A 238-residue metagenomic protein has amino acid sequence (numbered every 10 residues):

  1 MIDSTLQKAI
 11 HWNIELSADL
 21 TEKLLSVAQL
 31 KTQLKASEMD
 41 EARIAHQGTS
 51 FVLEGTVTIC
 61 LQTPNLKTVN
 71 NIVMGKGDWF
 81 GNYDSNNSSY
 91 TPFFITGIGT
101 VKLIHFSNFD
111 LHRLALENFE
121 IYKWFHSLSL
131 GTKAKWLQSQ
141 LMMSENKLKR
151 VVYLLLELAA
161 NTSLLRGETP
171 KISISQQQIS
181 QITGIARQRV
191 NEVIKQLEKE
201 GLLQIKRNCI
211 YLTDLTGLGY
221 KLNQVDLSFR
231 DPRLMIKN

Functional and structural regions predicted by a protein language model:
M1-E38, F80, D84-N86: Cyclic nucleotide-binding regulatory module and flanking cytosolic helices
M1-I2, Y83, L128, E145-V152 (+2 more regions): Long cytosolic regulatory regions associated with cyclic-nucleotide signaling
A28, H46-Q47, P170, Q188: Short loop/turn microsegments at loop-to-beta-strand junctions
S37-G99: Cyclic nucleotide-binding regulatory domains
T49, N71, L103-I104, K171 (+2 more regions): A residue-level structural signature of the nucleotidyltransferase/glycosyltransferase Rossmann-like core
N71-L128, A134: Cyclic-nucleotide recognition modules
E120-G184: Polybasic "coupling" helices that flank or enter modular domains
A160-N238: Phosphate-/nucleic-acid-contacting segments
